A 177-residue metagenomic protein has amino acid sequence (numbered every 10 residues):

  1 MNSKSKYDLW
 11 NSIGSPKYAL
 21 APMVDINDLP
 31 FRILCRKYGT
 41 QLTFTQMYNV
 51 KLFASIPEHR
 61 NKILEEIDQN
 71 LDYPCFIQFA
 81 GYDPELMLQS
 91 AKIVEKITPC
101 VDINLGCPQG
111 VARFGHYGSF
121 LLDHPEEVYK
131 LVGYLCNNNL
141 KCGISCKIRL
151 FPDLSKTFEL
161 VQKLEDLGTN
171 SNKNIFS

Functional and structural regions predicted by a protein language model:
N2-S12, M23-V94: Glycine-rich, positively charged N-terminal anion/phosphate-binding segment
G14-A19, D72-F76, N139-L150: Short beta-strand/loop segments at the ligand-binding rim of alpha/beta enzyme cores
A21-V24, F79, F120, H124 (+1 more regions): Glycine- and other small-residue-rich loops at beta-strand/loop junctions that grip anionic moieties
K37, E85-Y117, H124-S177: Alpha/beta enzyme core
L52, R60, V111, G118-F120: Flexible domain-boundary/linker segments
R60-E65, F120-L121, Q162-K163: Short, hinge-like loop/turn segments at secondary-structure boundaries
